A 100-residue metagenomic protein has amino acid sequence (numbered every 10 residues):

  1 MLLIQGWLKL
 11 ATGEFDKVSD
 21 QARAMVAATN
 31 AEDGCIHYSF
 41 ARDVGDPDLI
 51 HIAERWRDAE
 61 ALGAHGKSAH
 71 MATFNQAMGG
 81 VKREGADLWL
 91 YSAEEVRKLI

Functional and structural regions predicted by a protein language model:
L2-F40: N-terminal first-folded block
L2-K9, S39-G66: Short, well-ordered beta-strand segments in beta-rich or mixed alpha/beta enzyme and ligand-binding folds
A11, E60, A93-E95: Short, isolated positions within intrinsically disordered regulatory regions of eukaryotic proteins
D16-V18, D48-I50, L62, K98-I100: Short acidic, gly/pro-rich beta-turn/loop elements at beta-sheet edges and active-site/ligand-binding grooves
D20, A24-I36, R55-W89: An amphipathic, aromatic/His-enriched active-site/gating alpha helix that lines ligand/cofactor pockets
F40-D48, Q76-I100: Glycine-rich beta-strand-turn "strand-cap" elements at beta-sheet edges
